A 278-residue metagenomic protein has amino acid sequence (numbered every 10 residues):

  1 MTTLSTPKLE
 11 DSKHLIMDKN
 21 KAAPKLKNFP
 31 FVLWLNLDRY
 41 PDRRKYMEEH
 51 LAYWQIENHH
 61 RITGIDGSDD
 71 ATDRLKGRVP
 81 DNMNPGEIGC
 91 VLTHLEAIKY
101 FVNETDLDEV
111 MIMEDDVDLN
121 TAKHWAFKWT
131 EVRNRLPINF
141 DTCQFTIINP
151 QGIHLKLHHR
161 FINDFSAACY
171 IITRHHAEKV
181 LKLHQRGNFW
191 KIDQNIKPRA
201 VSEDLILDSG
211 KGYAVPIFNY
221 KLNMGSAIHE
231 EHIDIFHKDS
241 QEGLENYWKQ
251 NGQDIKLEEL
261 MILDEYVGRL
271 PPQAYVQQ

Functional and structural regions predicted by a protein language model:
T2-M113, V117-Q278: An acidic/histidine-cluster motif and surrounding catalytic segment that typifies divalent-metal-assisted enzyme active
